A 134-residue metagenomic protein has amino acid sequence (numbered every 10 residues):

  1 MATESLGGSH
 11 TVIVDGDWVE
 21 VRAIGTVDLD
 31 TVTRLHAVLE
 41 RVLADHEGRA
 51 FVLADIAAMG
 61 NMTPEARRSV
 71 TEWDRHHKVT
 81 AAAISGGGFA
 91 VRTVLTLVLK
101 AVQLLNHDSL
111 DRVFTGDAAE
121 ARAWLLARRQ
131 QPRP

Functional and structural regions predicted by a protein language model:
A2-P134: Amphipathic, Lys/Arg-enriched alpha-helical "gate/interface" segment within cytosolic domains that mediates
